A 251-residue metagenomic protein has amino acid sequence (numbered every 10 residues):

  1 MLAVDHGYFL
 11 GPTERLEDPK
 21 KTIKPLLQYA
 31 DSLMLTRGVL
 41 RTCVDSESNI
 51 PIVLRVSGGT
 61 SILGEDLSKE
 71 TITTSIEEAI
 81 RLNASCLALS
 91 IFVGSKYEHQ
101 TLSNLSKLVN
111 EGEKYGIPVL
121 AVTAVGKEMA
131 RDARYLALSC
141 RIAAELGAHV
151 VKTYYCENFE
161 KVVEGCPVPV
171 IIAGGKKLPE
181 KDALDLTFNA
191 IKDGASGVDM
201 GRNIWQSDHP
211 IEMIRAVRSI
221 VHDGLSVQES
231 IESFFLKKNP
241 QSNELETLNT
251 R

Functional and structural regions predicted by a protein language model:
M1-I172, K177-M200, S219, V227-E229 (+2 more regions): Alpha/beta enzyme core
I191, Q206-L245, T250: C-terminal helical cap(s) of enzyme catalytic domains, especially alpha/beta-barrels
N203: Active-site metal-binding loops of divalent metal-dependent hydrolases
